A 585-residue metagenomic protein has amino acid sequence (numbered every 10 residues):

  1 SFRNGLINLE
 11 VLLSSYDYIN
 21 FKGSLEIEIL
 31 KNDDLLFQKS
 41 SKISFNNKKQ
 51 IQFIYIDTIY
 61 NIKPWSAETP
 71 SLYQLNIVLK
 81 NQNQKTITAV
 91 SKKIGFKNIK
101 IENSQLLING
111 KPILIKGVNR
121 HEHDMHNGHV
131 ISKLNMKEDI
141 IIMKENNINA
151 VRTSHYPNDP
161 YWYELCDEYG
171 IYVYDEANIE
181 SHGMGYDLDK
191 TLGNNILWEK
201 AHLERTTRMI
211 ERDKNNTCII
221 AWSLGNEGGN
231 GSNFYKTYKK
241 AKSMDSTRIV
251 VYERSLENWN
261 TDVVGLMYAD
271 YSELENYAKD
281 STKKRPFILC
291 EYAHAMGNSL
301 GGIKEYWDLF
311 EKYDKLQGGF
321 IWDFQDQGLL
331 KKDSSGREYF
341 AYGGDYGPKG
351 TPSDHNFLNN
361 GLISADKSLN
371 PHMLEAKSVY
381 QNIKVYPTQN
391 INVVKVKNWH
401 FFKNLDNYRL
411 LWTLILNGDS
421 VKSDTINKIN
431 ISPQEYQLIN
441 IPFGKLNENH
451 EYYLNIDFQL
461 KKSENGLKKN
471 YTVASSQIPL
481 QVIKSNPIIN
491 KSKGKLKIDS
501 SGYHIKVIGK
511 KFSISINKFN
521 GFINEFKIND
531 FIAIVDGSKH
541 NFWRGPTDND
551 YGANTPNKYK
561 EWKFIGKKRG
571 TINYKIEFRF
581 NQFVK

Functional and structural regions predicted by a protein language model:
S1-P160, L165, Y169-G170, R205 (+4 more regions): Secreted/periplasmic carbohydrate-active enzymes, especially glycoside hydrolases
I140-M143, A150-L358: Substrate-binding/catalytic cleft of secreted carbohydrate-active enzymes, primarily glycoside hydrolases
